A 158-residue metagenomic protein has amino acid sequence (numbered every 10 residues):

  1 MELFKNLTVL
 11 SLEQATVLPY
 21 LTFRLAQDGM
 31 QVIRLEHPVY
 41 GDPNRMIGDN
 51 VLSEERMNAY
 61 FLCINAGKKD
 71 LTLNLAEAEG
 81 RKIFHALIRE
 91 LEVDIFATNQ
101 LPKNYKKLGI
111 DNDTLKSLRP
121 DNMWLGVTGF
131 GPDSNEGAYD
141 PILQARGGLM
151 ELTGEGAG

Functional and structural regions predicted by a protein language model:
M1-G158: N-terminal helix-loop segment corresponding to the beta1-alpha1 unit of nucleotide/adenylate-binding folds
